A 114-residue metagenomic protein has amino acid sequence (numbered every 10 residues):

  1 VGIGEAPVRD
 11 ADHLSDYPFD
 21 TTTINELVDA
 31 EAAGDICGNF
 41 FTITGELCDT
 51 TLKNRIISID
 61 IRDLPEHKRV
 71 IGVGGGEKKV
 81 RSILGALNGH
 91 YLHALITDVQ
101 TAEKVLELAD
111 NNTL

Functional and structural regions predicted by a protein language model:
V1-L114: Conserved phosphate- and dinucleotide-binding cores of soluble alpha/beta proteins, encompassing both enzyme active
